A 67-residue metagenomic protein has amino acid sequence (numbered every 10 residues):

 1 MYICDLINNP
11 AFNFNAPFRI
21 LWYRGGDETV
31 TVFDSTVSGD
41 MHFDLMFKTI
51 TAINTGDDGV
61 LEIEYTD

Functional and structural regions predicted by a protein language model:
M1-Y2, V60: Intrinsic-disorder/low-complexity, polar/charged segments enriched in Ser/Thr/Lys/Arg/Asp/Glu/Gln
Y2-Y23: N-terminal acidic leader/helix
R19-D67: Detector for the mature cores of small, proteolytically processed and post-translationally modified peptide effectors
